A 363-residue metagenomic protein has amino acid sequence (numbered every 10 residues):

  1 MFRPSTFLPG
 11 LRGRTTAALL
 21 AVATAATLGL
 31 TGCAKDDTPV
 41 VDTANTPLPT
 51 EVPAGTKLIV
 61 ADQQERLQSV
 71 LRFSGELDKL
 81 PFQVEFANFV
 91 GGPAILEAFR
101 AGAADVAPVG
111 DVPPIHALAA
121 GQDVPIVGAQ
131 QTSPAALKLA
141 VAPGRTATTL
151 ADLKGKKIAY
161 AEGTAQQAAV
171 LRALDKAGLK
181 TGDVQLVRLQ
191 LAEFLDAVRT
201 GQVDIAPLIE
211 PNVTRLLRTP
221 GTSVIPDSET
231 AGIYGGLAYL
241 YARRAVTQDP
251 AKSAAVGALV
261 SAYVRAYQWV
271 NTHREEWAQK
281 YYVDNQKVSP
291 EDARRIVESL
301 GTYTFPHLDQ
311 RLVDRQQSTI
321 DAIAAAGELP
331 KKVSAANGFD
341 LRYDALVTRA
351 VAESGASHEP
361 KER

Functional and structural regions predicted by a protein language model:
F2-L20: Bacterial N-terminal signal peptides that target proteins for export
L28-G32: C-terminal motif of bacterial Sec signal peptides marking the signal peptidase cleavage site
A34-D37: Bacterial signal peptide processing site
P39-K180, Q185-R188, D204, E210 (+1 more regions): Short, glycine-/small- and polar/acidic-enriched structural segments that line small-molecule recognition paths
S69, E97, A101, I115 (+10 more regions): Solvent-exposed, polar/charged alpha-helical surfaces in well-ordered, non-transmembrane soluble domains, broadly
V112, A192-N285: Pocket-lining segment of extracytoplasmic ligand-binding domains
D249-P330: Secondary-structure end/capping motifs
D321-R363: Conserved C-terminal helix/tail region of periplasmic/extracytoplasmic solute-binding proteins
